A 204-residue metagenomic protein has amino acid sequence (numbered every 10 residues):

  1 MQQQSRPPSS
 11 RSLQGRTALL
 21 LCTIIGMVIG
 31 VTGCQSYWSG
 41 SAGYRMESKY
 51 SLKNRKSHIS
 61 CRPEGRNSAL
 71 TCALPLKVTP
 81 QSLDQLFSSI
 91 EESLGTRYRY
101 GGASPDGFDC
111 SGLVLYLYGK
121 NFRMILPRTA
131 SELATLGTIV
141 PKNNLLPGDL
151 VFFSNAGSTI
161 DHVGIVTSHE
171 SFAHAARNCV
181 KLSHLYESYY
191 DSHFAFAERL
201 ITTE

Functional and structural regions predicted by a protein language model:
Q2-P7, S12, G33-S60, I160 (+1 more regions): Aromatic- and glycine-rich peptidoglycan recognition patches
L21-G30: Bacterial N-terminal signal peptides
L52-Y100: Post-signal-peptide N-terminal segment of Sec-exported extracytoplasmic proteins
K77-D84, S104-D109, I139, S188-D191: Soluble non-cytosolic domains of exported or imported proteins
T96-P147: Catalytic cysteine-centered active-site loop
G148-D149, E170: Structural motif
